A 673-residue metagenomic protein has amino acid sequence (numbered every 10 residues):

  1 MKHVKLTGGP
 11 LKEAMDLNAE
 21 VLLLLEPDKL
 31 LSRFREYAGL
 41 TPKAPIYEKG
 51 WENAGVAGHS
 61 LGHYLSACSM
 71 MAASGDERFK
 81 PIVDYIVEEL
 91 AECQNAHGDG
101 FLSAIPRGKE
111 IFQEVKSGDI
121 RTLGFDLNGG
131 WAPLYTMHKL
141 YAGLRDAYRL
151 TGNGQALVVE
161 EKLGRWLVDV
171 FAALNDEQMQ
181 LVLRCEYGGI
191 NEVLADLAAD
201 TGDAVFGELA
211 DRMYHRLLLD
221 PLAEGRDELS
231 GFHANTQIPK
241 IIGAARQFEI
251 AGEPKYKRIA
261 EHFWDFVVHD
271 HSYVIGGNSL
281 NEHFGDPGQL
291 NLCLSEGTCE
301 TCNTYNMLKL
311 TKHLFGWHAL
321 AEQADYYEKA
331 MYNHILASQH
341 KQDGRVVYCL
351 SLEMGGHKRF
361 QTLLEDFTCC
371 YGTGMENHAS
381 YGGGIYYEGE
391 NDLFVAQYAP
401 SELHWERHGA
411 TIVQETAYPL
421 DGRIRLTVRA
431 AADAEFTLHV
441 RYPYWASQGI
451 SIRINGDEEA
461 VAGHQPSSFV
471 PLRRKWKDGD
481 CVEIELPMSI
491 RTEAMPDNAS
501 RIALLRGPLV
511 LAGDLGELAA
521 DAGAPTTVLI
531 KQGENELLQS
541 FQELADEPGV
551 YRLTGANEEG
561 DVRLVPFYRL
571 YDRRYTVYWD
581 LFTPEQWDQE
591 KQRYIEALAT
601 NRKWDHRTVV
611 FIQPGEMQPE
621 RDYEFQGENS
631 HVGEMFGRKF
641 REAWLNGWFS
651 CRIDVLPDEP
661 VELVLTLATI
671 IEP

Functional and structural regions predicted by a protein language model:
M1-E77, P81, F112-L150, Y187-V205 (+4 more regions): Aromatic (Trp/Tyr) and acidic
Q94-N95: Extended, charge-enriched "interface" segments that sit outside catalytic cores
G108-W131, Y141, L157-R184: Asp-box/WD-like beta-propeller blade repeats and closely related beta-sheet repeat scaffolds
V158-I250: Hydrophobic, small-residue-rich alpha-helical packing segments that form membrane-like cores
A260, D325-N333, S338-R429, Q465 (+2 more regions): C-terminal beta-rich recognition modules with glycine/proline-rich loops and embedded aromatic residues
E435-Y444, F649-I671: A short beta-strand element within beta-rich, extracytoplasmic domains of secreted/secretory-pathway proteins
F436-H439, L472-P487: C-terminal beta-strand-rich structural cap/linker in extracellular carbohydrate-active enzymes
S447-R474, T492-D497, P673: Solvent-exposed beta-strand/loop surfaces of large extracellular or lumenal domains
